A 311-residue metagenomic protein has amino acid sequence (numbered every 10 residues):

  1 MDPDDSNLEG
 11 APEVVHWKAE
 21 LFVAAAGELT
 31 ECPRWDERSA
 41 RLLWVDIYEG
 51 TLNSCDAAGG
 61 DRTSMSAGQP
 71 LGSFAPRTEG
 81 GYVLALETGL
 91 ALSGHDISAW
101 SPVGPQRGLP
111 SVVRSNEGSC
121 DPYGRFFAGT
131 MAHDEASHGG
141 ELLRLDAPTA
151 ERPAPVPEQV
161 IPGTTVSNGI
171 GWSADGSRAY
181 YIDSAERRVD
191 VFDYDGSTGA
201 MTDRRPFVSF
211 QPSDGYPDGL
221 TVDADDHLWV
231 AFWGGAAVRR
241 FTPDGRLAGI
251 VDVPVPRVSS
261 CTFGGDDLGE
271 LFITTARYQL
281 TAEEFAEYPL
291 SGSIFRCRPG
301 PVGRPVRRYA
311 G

Functional and structural regions predicted by a protein language model:
L8-A26, D56-G59, G104-R107, R204-R205 (+2 more regions): A short helix->beta-strand "capping" segment at the edge of beta-propeller domains
K18-V23, G60-S66, W100-G108, P155-P162 (+2 more regions): A short beta-strand motif characteristic of beta-propeller blades
A25-S39, A67-V83, L109-R125, V160-R178 (+2 more regions): Beta-rich, blade/repeat-based domains predominating in secreted/periplasmic proteins but also intracellular
E37, L42-Y48, Y82-T88, F126-A136 (+3 more regions): Conserved beta-strand positions in repeat-built beta-propeller and related beta-rich domains
T51-N53, G89, G140-L143, R188-D190 (+2 more regions): A short loop-to-beta-strand structural motif that recurs across blades of beta-propeller domains
I97-V160: Hydrophobic alpha-helical segments and helix pairs
A147-E151, F192-G199, P299-G303: Short loop/turn segments immediately following beta-strands, especially the blade-tip and inter-blade linker loops
G264-G311: Blade-level signature of beta-propeller repeat domains, shared across WD40, Kelch, NHL, RCC1 and BNR/Asp-box propellers
